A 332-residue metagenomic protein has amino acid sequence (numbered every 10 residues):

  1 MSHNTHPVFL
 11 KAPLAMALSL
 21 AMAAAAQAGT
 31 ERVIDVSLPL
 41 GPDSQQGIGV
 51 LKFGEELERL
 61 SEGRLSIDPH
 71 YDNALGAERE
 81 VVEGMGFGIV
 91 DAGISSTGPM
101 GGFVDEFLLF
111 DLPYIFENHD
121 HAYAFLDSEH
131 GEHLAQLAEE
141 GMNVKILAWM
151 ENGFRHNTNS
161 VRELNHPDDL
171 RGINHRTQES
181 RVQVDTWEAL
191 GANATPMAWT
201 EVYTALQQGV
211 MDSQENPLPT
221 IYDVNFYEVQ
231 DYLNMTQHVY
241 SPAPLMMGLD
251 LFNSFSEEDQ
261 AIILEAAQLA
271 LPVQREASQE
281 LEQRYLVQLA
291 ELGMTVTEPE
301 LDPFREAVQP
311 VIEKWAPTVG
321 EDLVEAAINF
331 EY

Functional and structural regions predicted by a protein language model:
S2-L14: Bacterial N-terminal signal peptides that target proteins for export
K11-A23: Bacterial N-terminal signal peptides
L18, G29-H121, H130-Y332: N-terminal secretory/targeting leader peptides
A24-A28: Sec/Tat signal peptide C-region and signal peptidase I cleavage site
